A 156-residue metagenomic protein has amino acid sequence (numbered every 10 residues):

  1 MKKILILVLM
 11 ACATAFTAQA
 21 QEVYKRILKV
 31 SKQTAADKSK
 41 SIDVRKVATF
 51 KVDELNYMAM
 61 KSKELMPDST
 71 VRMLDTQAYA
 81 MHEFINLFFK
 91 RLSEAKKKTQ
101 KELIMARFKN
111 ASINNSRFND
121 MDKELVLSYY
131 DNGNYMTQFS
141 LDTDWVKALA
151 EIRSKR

Functional and structural regions predicted by a protein language model:
M1-V23: Bacterial Sec-dependent N-terminal signal peptides
K3-I4, R26, Q33, K98-E102 (+1 more regions): N-terminal cationic leader/targeting segments used for protein routing and processing
A11-A13, D37, S62, S116 (+2 more regions): Generic secretory/membrane-interface signal
A15-T17, V52, S154: Short intrinsically disordered, low-complexity segments
Q19-S69: Immediate post-signal-peptide N-terminus of mature secreted/exported proteins
M73-R156: Surface-exposed, polar helix/loop patches in the mature regions of secreted/periplasmic/lumenal proteins that form
